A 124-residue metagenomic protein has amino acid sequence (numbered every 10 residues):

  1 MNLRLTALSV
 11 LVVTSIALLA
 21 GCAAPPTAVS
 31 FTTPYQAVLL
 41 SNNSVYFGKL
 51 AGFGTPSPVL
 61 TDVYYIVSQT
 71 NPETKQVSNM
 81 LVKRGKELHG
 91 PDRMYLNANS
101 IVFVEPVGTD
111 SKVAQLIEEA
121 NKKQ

Functional and structural regions predicted by a protein language model:
M1-V10: Bacterial N-terminal signal peptides that target proteins for export
V10-V12, I16: Hydrophobic helical h-region of N-terminal Sec-dependent signal peptides in bacterial secretory/periplasmic proteins
L18-G21: C-terminal motif of bacterial Sec signal peptides marking the signal peptidase cleavage site
A23-Q124: Conserved RNA-binding domains used in RNP assembly and mRNA/RNA metabolism
